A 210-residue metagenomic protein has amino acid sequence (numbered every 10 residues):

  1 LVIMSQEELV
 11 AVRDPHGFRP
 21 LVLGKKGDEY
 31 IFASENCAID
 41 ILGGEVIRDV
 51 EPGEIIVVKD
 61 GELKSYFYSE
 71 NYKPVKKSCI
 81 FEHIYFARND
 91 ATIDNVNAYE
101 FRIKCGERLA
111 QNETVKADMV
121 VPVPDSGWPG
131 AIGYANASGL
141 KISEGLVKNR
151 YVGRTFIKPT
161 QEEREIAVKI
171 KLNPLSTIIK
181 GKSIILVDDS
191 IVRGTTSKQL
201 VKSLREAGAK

Functional and structural regions predicted by a protein language model:
L1-G127, A135-S176: N-terminal segments that mediate ammonia production and transfer in glutamine-dependent amidotransferase systems
Q111, I132, N136, K202 (+1 more regions): Short, well-ordered alpha-helices that flank and scaffold nucleotide-derived cofactor binding pockets
A167-K210: PRPP/pyrophosphate-binding module of the type I phosphoribosyltransferase fold
